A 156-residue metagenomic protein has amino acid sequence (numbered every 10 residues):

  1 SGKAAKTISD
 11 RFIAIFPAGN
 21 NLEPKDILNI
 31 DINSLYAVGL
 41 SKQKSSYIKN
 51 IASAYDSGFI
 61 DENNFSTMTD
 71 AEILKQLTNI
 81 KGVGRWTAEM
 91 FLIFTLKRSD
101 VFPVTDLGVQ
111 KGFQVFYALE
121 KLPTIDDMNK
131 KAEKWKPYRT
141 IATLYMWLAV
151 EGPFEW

Functional and structural regions predicted by a protein language model:
S1-N79: Alpha-helical ds-nucleic-acid-binding substructure associated with the helix-hairpin-helix region of base-excision DNA
S45, R85-W156: C-terminal accessory module of base-excision DNA glycosylases/AP lyases that mediates lesion recognition and DNA
